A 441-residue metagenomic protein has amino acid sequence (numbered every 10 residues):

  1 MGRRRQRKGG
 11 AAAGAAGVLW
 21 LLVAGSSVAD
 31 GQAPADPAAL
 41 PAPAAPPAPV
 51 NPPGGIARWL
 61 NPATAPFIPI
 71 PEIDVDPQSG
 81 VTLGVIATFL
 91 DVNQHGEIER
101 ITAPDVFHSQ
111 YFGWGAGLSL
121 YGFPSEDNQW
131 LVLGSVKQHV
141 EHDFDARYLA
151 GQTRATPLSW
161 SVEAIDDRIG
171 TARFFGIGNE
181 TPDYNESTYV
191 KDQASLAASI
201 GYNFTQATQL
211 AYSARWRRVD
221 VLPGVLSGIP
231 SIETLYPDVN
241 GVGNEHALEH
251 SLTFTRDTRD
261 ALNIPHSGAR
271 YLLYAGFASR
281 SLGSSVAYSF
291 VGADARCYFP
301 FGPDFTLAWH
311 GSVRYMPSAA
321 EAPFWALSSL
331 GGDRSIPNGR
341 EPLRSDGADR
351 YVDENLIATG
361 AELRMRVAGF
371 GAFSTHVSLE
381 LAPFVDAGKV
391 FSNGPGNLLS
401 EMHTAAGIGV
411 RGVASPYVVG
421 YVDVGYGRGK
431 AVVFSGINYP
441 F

Functional and structural regions predicted by a protein language model:
M1-A11: N-terminal secretory signal peptides that target proteins for export/translocation
G2-R3, S27-I70, D74-V81: N-terminal periplasmic/intermembrane-space "pro-region" immediately following the signal or transit peptide
G14-G25: Bacterial N-terminal signal peptides
G54-L60, T88-H95, Y121-E126, R147-R154 (+9 more regions): Outer-membrane beta-barrel proteins
W59-F67, D74-H246, P337, E341 (+2 more regions): Gram-negative/organellar outer-membrane beta-barrel architecture
F67-P69, L83-V85, W114-L118, H142-A146 (+11 more regions): Hydrophobic, lipid-facing positions within transmembrane beta-strands of outer-membrane proteins
E233-G243, A247-S374, L379, S435: C-terminal outer-membrane beta-barrel translocator/porin domains of Gram-negative envelope proteins and their
F254, G311, P317, E401 (+1 more regions): Predominantly the C-terminal beta-signal and adjacent terminal strand-loop region of outer-membrane beta-barrel
